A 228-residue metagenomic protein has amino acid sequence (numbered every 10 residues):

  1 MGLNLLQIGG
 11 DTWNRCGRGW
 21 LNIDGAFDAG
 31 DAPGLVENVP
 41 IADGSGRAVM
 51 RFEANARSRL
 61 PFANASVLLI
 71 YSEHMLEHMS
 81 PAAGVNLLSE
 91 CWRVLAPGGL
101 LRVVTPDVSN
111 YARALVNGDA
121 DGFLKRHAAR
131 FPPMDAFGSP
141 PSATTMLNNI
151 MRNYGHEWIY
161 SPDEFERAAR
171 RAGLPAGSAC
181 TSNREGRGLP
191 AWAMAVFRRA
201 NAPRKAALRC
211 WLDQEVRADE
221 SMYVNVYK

Functional and structural regions predicted by a protein language model:
M1, A26-G30, G44-R47, H78 (+3 more regions): Short linear motifs at secondary-structure transitions and domain/linker junctions
M1-G2, R170: Polar low-complexity intrinsically disordered regions
L3-R113, F165, V224-K228: Conserved SAM-binding loop
A83-W92, A96, L100-K228: S-adenosyl-L-methionine-dependent methyltransferase catalytic module, highlighting the catalytic core
